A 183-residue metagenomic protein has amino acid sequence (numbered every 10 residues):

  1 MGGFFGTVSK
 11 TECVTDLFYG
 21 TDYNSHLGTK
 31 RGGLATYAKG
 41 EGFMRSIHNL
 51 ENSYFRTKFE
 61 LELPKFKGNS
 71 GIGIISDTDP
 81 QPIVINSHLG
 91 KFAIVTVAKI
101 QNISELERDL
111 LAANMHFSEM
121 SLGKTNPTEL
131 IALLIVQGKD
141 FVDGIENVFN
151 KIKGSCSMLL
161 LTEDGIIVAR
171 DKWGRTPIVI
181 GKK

Functional and structural regions predicted by a protein language model:
M1-K183: Conserved short alpha-helical segments that host acidic/polar catalytic motifs at enzyme active sites
